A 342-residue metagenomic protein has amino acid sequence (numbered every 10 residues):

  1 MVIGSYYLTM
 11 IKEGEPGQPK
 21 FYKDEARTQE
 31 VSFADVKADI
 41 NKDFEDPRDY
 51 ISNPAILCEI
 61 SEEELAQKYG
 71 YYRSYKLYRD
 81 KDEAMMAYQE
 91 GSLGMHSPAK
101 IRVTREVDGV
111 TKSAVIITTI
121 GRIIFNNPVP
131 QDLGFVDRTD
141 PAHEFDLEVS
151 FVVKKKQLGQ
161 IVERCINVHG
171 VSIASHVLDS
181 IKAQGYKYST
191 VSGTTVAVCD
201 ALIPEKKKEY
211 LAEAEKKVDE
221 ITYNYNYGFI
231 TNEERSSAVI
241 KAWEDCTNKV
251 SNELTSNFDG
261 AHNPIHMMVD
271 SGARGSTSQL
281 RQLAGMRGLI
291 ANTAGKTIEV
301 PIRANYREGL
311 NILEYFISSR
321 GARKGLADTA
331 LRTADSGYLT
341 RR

Functional and structural regions predicted by a protein language model:
M1-N232, Q279-Q282, M286-R341: Feature marking long nucleic-acid-engaging regions of large polymerase/nuclease enzymes
E233-R287: Gly/Pro-rich turn-and-neighbor structural signature
